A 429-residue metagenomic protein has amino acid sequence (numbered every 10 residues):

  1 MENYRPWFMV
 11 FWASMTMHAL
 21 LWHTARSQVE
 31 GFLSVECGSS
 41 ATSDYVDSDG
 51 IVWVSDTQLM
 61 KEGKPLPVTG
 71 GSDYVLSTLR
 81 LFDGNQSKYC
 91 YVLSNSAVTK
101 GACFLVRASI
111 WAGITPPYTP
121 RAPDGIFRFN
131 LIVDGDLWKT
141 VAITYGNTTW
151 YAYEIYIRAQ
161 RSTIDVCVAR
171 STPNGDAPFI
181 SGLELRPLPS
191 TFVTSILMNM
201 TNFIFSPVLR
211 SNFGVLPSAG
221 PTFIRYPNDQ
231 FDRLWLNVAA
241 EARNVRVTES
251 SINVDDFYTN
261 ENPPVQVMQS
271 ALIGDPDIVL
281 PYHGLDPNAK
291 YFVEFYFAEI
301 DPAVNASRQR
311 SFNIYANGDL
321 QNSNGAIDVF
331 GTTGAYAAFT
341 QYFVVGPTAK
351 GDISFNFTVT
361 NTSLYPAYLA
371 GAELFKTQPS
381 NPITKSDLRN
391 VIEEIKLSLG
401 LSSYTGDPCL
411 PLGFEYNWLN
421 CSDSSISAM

Functional and structural regions predicted by a protein language model:
E2-N420, S427: Compositionally biased, intrinsically disordered or flexible polar/acidic segments
